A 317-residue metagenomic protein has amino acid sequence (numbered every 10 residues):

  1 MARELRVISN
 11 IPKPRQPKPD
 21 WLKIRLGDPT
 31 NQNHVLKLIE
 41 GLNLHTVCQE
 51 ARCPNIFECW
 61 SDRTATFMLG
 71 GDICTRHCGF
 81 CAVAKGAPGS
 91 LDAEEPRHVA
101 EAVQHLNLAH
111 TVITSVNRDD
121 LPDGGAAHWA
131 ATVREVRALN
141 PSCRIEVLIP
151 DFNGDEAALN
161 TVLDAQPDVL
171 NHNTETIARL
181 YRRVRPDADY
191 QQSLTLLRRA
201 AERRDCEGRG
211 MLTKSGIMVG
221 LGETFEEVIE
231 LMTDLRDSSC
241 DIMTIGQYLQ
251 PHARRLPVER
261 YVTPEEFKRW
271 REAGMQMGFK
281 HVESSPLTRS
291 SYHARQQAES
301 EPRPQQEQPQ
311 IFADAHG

Functional and structural regions predicted by a protein language model:
M1-T66, R97, E101, N107 (+3 more regions): Auxiliary Fe-S-binding modules of radical SAM enzymes
C53, C74, C78-C81: Short cysteine clusters
E58-S61, G79, V83-G86: Short functional micro-motifs and their immediate structural scaffolds
A65, R76, L170: Change "...and in nucleic-acid phosphodiester-cleaving endonucleases..." to "...and in nucleic-acid processing enzymes
F67-G71: Short active-site neighborhood of thiol/selenol oxidoreductases, capturing the structured segment around
D72, P150-N153, G222: Short, surface-exposed acidic/glycine-rich loop or hinge patches that mediate macromolecular interfaces
D72-T75, L108, E175-I177, Y248-Q250: Short connector loops/turns at beta-strand edges and beta->alpha or beta->beta junctions
A82-V99, H105-A157, V162-R198, I242-T244: Core AdoMet radical
